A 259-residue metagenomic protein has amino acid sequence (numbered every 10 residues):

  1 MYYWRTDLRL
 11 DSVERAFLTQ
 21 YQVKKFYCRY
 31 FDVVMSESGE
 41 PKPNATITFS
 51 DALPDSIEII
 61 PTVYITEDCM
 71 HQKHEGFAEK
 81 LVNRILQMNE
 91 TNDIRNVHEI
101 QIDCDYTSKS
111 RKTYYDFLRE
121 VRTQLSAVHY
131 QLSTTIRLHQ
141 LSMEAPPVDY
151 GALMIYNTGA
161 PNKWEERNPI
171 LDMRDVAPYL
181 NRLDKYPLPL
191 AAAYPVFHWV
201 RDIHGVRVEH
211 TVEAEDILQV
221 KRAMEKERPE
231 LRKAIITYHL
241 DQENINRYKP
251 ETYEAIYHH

Functional and structural regions predicted by a protein language model:
M1-L18, N44, Y238: Boundary/entry segment of secreted carbohydrate-active catalytic domains
Y2-D7, Y30-F31, I65, Y106 (+4 more regions): Structural motif
R9-S36, T91-V97: Catalytic domains of carbohydrate-active enzymes, especially glycoside hydrolases
F26, I102, G151, A192 (+1 more regions): Conserved, mostly hydrophobic/aromatic
V33-V34, S38-M154: Chitinase-like catalytic core of GlcNAc-active glycosidases
K42-N44, E75-L86, Y115-E120, R167-Y179 (+2 more regions): Well-ordered, non-membrane alpha-helical segments in soluble/globular domains
K112, R119-I203: Substrate-binding surface in catalytic domains of secreted glycosidases
F197-W199, I203-H259: Substrate-binding cleft of secreted/luminal carbohydrate-active enzymes
